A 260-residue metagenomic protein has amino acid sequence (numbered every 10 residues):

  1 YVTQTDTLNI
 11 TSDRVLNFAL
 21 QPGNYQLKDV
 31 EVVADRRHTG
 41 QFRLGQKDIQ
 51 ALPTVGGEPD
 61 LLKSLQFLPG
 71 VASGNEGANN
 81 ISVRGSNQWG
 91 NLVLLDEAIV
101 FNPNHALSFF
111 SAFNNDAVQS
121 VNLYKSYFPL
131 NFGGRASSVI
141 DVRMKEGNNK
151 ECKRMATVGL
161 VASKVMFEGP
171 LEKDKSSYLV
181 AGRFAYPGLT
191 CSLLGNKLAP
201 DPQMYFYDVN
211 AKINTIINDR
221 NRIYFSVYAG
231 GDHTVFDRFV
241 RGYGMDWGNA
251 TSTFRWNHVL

Functional and structural regions predicted by a protein language model:
V2, L8-I10, R14, V33-F128 (+2 more regions): Periplasmic N-terminal accessory/gating domains of Gram-negative outer-membrane beta-barrel systems
D6-T7, H233: Coil residues (strongly favoring Ser/Thr
L8-I10, L16-Q26: Conserved "repeat-terminator" motif of extracellular CCP/Sushi domains
R37-H38, Q88, A98-V100, K145 (+4 more regions): Structural signature of outer-membrane beta-barrel domains
Q46-K47, P103-N104, L123-Y124, G147-K150 (+3 more regions): Extracytoplasmic loops and strand-loop junctions of Gram-negative outer membrane beta-barrel proteins
D60, Q66, A78, S108 (+6 more regions): Transmembrane beta-barrel architecture of outer-membrane proteins
S108-S111, Q119-L130, S138-G169, S177-F184 (+1 more regions): Short strand-turn segments of transmembrane beta-barrel domains in outer membranes, especially the first one or two
G159-F184, L198-H233, W247-L260: Transmembrane beta-barrel wall of Gram-negative outer-membrane proteins
